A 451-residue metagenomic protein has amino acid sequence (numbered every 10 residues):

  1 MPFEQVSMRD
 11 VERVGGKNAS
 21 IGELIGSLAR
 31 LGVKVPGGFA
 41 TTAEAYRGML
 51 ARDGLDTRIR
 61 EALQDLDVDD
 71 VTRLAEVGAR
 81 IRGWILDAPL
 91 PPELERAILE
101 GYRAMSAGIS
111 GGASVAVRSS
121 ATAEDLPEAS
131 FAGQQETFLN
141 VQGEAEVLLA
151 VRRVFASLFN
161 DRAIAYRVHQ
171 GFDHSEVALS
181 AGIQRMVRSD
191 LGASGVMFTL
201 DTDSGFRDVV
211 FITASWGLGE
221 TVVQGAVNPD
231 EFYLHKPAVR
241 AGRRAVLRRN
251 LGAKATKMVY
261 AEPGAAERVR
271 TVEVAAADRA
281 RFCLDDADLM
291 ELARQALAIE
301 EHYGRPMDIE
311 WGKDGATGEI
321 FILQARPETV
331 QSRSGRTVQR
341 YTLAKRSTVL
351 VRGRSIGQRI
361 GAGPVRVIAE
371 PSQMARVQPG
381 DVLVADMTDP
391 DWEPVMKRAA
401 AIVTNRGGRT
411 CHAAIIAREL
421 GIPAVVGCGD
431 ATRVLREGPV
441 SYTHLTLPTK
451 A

Functional and structural regions predicted by a protein language model:
M1-G182, A276-A287, L292-Q295, E300-G304 (+6 more regions): N-terminal beta-alpha lobe that positions the nucleotide/phosphoryl donor in ATP/NTP-coupled carboxylate activation
G133, R305-T329: Conserved metal-phosphate-binding beta-hairpin within the catalytic cores of diverse ATP-dependent phosphoryl-transfer
T137-A238, R243: NTP-handling and nucleic-acid-processing catalytic cores
T213-D308: Conserved catalytic alpha/beta cores of large enzymes that bind or transform nucleotide phosphates and polynucleotides
A325-P394: Protease-associated
V367-P439: Feature captures the catalytic cores and cofactor-binding loops of soluble hydro-lyases/lyases that act on carboxylate
Y442-T449: Conserved small/polar residues in nucleotide/adenosyl-binding loops
